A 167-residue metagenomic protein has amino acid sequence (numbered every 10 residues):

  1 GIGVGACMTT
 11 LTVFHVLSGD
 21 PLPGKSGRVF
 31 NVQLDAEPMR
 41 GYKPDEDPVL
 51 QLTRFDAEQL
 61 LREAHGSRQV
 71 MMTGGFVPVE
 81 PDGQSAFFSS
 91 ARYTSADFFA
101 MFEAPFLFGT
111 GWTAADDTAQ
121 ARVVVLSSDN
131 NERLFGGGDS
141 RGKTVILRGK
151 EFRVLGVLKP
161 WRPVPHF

Functional and structural regions predicted by a protein language model:
I2-A36: Alpha-helical transmembrane segments
M8, V32-L34, P38, L60 (+6 more regions): Generic structural signal for small/hydrophobic residues in well-ordered secondary structure, especially within
G27-V29, Q84-A86, T94, T118-A121 (+2 more regions): Extracytoplasmic
E37-M39, F76-V77, P160: Active-site/binding-pocket entry motifs
Y42-L52, Q84-S90, T118-R122, W161-F167: Solvent-exposed, non-transmembrane alpha-helical starts
V49-W112: Short amphipathic beta-strand/extended segments in non-transmembrane regions
A96-W112, R122-F167: Mid-to-C-terminal secondary-structure elements that act as membrane-proximal/extracytoplasmic interface segments
